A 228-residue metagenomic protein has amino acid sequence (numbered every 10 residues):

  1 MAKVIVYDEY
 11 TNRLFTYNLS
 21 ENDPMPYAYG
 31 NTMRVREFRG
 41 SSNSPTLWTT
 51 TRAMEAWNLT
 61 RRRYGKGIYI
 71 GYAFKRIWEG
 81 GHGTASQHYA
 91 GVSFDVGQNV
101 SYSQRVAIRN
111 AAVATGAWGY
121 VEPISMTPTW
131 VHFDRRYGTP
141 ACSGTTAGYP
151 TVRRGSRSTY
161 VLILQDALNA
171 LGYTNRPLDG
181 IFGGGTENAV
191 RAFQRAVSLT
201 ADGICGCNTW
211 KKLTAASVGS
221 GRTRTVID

Functional and structural regions predicted by a protein language model:
M1-P45, T139-T159, D166, L171 (+1 more regions): Intrinsically disordered, low-complexity, Pro/Ser/Thr/Asn/Gly/Ala-rich spacer/linker segments adjacent to signal
V4-D8, T84-V92, Q98-G172, G180 (+4 more regions): Catalytic cores and adjacent binding grooves of peptidoglycan-active enzymes
V4-T127, V131-R135: Cell-envelope/glycan interface and biosynthesis
S125, V226-D228: Short coil/turn segments at secondary-structure boundaries
A201-I204, K212-V226: Terminal recognition/anchoring or ligand-binding modules at protein termini
